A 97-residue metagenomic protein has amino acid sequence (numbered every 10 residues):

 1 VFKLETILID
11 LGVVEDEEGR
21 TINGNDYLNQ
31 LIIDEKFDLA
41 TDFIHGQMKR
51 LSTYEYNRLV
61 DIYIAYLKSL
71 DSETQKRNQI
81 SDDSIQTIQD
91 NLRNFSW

Functional and structural regions predicted by a protein language model:
V1-W97: Non-catalytic amphipathic alpha-helical adaptor/oligomerization segments
